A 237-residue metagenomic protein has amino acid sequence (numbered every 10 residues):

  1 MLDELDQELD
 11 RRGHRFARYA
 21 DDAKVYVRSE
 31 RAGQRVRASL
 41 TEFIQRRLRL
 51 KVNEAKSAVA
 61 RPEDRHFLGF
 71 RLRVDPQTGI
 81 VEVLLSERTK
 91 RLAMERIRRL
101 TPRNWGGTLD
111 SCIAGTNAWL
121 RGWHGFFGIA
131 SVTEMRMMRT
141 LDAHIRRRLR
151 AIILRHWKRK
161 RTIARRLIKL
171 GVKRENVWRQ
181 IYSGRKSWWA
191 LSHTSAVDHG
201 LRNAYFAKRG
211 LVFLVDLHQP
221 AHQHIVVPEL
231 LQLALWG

Functional and structural regions predicted by a protein language model:
M1-G237: Non-catalytic terminal/accessory segments
